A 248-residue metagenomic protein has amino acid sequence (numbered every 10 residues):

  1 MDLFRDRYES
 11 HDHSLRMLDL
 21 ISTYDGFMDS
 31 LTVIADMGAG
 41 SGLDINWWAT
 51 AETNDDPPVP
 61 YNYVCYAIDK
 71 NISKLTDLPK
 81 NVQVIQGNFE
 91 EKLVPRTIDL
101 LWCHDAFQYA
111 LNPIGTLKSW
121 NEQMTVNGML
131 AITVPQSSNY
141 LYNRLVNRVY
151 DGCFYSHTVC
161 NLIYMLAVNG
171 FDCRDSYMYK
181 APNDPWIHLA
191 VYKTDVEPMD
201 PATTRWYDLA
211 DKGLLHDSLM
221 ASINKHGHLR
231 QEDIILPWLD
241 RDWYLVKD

Functional and structural regions predicted by a protein language model:
M1-R96, H104, Y155, D200-D248: Conserved N-terminal segment of class I S-adenosyl-L-methionine
G42, L111-G115: Short N-terminal helix/helix-N-cap motif within the alpha/beta-hydrolase-1
L100-N112: A short SAM/SAH-binding and catalytic strip from SAM-dependent methyltransferases
I114-M129: A short glycine-rich, Lys/Arg-flanked "PGG" loop and its adjoining helix->strand segment in the class I
I132-Y155: Short, glycine-/aromatic-enriched active-site segment of Class I SAM-dependent methyltransferases
F154-N169: Short alpha-helix
F171-P182: Conserved S-adenosyl-L-methionine
D184-A190: Short hydrophobic/aromatic beta-strand or adjacent loop that forms the aromatic wall/cage of a ligand/substrate-binding
